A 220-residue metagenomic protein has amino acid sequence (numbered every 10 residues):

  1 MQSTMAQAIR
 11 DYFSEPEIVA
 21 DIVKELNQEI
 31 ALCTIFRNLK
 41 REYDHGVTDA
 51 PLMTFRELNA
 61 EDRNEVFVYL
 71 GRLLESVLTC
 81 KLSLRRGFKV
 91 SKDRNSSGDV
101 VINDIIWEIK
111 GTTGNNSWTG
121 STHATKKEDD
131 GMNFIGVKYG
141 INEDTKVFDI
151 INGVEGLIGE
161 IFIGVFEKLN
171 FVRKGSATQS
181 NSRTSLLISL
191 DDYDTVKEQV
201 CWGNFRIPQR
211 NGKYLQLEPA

Functional and structural regions predicted by a protein language model:
M1-V101, G111-A220: Nucleic-acid endonuclease domains
I106-E108: Short hydrophobic-acidic sequence motifs that mark active-site Asp/Glu residues
